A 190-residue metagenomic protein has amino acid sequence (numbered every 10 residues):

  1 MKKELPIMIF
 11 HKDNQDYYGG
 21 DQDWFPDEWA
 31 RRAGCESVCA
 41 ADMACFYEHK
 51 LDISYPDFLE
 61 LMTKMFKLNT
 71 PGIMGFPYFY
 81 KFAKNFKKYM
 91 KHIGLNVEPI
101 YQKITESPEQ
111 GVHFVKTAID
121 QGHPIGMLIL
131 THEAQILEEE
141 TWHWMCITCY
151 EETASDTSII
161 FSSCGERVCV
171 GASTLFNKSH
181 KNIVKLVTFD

Functional and structural regions predicted by a protein language model:
M1-K81: Active-site-adjacent structural segments surrounding the nucleophilic cysteine of cysteine proteases and isopeptidases
K3-I9, T63-D190: Conserved active-site-adjacent core of cysteine acyl-enzyme catalytic domains
